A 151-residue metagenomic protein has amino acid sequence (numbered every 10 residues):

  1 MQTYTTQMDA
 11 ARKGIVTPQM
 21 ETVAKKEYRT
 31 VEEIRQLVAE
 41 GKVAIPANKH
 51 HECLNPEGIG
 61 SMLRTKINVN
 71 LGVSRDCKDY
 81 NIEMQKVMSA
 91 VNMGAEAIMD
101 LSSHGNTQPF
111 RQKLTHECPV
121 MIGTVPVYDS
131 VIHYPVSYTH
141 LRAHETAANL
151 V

Functional and structural regions predicted by a protein language model:
Q7-E57: An N-cap/entry alpha-helix motif that binds or orients negatively charged groups
V38-A39, A44-P56, K78, A97-L114: Glycine-rich, proline-tolerant flexible connector loops at the mouths of alpha/beta enzymes
K49-H50, G72-V73, S102-N106, V125-S130: Short, ordered loop/turn segments at secondary-structure junctions
S61, I67, Q108-Y128: Alpha-helix-loop-beta-strand connector modules within alpha/beta enzyme cores
K78-M88: Short, acidic/polar
T139-T146: Conserved small/polar residues in nucleotide/adenosyl-binding loops
